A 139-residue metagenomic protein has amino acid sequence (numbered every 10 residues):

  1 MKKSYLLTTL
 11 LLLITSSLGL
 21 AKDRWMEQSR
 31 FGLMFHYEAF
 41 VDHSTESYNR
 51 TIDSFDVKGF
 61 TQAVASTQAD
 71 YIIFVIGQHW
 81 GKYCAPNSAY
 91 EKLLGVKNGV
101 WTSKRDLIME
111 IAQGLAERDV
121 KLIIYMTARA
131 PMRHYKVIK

Functional and structural regions predicted by a protein language model:
M1-Y5, L20: Short, Lys/Arg-enriched, disordered terminal segments
S4-T15: Sec-dependent N-terminal signal peptides
L20-K139: Mature catalytic domains of secreted/periplasmic carbohydrate-active enzymes
